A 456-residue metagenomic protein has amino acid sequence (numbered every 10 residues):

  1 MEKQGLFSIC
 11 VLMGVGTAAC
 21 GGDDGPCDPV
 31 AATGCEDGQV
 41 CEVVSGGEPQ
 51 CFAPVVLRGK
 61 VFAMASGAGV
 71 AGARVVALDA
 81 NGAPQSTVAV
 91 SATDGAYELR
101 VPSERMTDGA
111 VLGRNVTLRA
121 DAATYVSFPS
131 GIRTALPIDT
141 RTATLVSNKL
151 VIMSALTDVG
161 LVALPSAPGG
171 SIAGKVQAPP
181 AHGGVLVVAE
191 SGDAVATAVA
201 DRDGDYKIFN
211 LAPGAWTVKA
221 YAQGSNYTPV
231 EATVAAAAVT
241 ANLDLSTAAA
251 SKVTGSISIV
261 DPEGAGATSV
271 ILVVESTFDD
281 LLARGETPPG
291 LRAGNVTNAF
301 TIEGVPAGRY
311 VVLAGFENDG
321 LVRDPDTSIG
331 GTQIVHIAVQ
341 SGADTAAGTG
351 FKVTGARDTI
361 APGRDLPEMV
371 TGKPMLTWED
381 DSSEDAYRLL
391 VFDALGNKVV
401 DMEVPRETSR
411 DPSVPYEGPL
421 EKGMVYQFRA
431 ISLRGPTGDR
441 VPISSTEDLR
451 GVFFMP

Functional and structural regions predicted by a protein language model:
M1-C10: Bacterial N-terminal signal peptides that target proteins for export
T17-A19: C-terminal motif of bacterial Sec signal peptides marking the signal peptidase cleavage site
G21-S444, L449-R450, F454-P456: Long luminal/extracellular ectodomains of secretory-pathway precursor proteins
